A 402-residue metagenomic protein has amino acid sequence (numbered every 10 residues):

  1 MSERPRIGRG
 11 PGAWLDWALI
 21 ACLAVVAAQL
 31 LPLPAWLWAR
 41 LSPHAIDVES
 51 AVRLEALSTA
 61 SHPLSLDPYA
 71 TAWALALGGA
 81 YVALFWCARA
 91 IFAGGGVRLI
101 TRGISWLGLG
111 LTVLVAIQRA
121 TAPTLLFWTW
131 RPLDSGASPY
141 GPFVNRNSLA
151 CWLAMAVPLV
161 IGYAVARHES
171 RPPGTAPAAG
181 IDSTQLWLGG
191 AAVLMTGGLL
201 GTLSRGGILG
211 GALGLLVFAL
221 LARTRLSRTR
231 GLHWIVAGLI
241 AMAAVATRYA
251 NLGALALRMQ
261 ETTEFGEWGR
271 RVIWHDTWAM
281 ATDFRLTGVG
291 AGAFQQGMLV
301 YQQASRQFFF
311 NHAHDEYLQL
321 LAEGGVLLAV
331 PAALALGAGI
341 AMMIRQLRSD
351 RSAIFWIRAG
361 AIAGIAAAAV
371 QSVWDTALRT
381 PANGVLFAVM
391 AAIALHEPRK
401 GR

Functional and structural regions predicted by a protein language model:
M1, L23-L30, L66-L252, A322-P398: Alpha-helical transmembrane segments of multi-pass inner-membrane proteins
S2-V82: N-terminal hydrophobic segments of proteins, predominantly signal-anchor/transmembrane helices of inner/organellar
P11, E267, R306-Q307, W356-I357: A generic secondary-structure micro-motif detector that highlights 1-2 residue hydrophobic/ambivalent hotspots embedded
Q29, A88, N145, R271-F310 (+2 more regions): TM-adjacent membrane-interface loops and short helices in multi-pass inner/ER membrane proteins
R40-T59, A122-S135, A254-L255, Q295-Q303 (+1 more regions): Peri-membrane helix termini and adjoining interfacial loops of integral membrane proteins
H44-A76, D134-A150, G266-W274, H312-E323: Short aromatic-rich membrane-water interface segments that cap or initiate transmembrane helices in multi-pass membrane
D47-E55, R98, I181-Q185, R271-T277 (+1 more regions): Hydrophobic alpha-helical transmembrane segments
Y249-F265: Hydrophobic alpha-helical transmembrane segments in integral membrane proteins
